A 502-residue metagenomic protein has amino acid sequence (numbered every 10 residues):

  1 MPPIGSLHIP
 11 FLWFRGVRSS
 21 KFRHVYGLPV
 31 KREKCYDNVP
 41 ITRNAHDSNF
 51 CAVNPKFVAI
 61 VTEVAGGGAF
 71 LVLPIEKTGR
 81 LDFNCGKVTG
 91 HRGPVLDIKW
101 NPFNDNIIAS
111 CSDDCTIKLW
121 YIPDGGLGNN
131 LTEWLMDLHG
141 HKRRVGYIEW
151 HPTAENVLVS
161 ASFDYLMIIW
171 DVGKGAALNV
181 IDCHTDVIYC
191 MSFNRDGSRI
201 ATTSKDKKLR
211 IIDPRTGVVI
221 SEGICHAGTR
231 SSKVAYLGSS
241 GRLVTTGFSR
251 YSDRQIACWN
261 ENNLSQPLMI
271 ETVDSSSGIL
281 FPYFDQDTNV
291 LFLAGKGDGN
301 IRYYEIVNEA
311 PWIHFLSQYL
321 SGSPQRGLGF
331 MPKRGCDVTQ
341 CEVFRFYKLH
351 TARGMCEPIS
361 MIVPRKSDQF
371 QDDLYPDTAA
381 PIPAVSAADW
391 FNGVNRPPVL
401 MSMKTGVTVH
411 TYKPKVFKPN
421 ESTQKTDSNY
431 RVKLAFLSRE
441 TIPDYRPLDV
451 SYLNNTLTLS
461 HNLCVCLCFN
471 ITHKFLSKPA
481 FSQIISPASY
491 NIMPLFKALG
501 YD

Functional and structural regions predicted by a protein language model:
M1, T441-T456, H461, K474 (+2 more regions): Extreme C-terminal disordered tails of eukaryotic proteins encode short linear targeting/docking signals used
P2-L81, L316, K333-D449: Acidic and/or Ser/Thr-rich intrinsically disordered tails and linkers that flank eukaryotic scaffold proteins
N49-F57, F103, L237-S240, D285-T288: Short, solvent-exposed coil/turn segments at beta-strand boundaries
G67-L71, L119, S252-A257, D298-Y304 (+1 more regions): Structural motif
G79-I108, E133-M136, R143: Blade-loop segments of beta-propeller domains
D137-W312, L316-G327, P332-G335: WD40 beta-propeller repeat blades
C464-C468: Cysteine-centered motifs
